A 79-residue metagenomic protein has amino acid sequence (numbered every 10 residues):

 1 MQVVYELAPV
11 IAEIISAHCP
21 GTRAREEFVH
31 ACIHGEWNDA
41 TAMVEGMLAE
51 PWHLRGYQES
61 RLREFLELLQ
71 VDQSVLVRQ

Functional and structural regions predicted by a protein language model:
M1-Q79: C-terminal-biased regions
